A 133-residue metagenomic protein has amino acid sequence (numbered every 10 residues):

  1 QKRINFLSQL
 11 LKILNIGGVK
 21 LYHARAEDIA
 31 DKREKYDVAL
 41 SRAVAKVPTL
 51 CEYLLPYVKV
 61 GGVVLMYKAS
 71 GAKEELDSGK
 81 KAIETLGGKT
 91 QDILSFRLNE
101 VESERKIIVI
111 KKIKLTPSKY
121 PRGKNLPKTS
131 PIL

Functional and structural regions predicted by a protein language model:
R3-N5, A72, L76: Short alpha-helix immediately C-terminal to the canonical SAM-binding loop
N15-A26: Conserved SAM-binding strand-loop segment of SAM-dependent methyltransferases
G18-K20, V63, K89-D92: Conserved beta-strand segments of alpha/beta enzyme cores
E27, K46, A69-K73, L98: Short "lid" loop at the C-terminus of a central beta-strand within the Rossmann-like core of SAM-dependent
E27-V38: A short acidic, Gly/Pro-enriched loop at the edge of an enzyme's catalytic core that lines a small-molecule cofactor
D37-C51, L55-P56, L65-S70: A short SAM/SAH-binding and catalytic strip from SAM-dependent methyltransferases
V58-V60: Helix-to-beta-strand junctions that scaffold the AdoMet/dcAdoMet cofactor pocket in Class I SAM-dependent enzymes
D77-L133: SAM/dcSAM-binding transferase cores
